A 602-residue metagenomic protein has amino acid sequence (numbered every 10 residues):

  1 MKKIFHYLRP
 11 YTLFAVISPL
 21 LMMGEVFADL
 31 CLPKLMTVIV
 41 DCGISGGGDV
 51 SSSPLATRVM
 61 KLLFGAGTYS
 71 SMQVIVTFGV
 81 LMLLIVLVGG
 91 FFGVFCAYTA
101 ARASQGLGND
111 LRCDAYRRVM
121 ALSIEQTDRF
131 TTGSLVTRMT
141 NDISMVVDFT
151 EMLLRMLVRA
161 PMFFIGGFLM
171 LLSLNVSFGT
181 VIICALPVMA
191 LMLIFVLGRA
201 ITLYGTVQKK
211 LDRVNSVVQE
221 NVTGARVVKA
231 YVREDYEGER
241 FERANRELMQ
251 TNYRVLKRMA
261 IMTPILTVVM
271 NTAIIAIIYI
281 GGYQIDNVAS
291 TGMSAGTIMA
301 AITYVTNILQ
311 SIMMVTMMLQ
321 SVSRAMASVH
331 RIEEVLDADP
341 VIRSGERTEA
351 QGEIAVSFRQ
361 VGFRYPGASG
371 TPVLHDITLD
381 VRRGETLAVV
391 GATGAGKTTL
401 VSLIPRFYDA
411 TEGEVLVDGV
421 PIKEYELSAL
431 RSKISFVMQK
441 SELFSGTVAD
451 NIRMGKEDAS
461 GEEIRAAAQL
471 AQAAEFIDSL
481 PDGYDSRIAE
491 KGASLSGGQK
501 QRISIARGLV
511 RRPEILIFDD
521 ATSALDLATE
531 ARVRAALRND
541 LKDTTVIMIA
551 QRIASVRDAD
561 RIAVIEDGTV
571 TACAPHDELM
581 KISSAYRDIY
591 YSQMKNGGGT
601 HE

Functional and structural regions predicted by a protein language model:
M1-L32, M36, D41-M82, V88 (+14 more regions): Membrane-integrated ABC transporters
P10, F14-F27, M152-V207, Y279-M293: Transmembrane helices of ABC transporter permease
P10-L13, A121-E125, N141-L154, V158 (+6 more regions): An intracellular "coupling" helix at the cytosolic face of ABC transporter transmembrane type-1 domains
M23-C31, L83-V94, V146-F149, L153-I165 (+6 more regions): Hydrophobic alpha-helical transmembrane bundles that constitute the permease/transmembrane domains of multi-pass
I44-G48, Q105, C113-T137, N141-I143 (+5 more regions): Short intracellular "coupling" helices and adjacent cytoplasmic loop segments at the cytosolic face of multi-pass
M170-P187, R254-H330, V335-L336: Helix-loop-helix
Q351-E602: ABC-type nucleotide-binding domain
